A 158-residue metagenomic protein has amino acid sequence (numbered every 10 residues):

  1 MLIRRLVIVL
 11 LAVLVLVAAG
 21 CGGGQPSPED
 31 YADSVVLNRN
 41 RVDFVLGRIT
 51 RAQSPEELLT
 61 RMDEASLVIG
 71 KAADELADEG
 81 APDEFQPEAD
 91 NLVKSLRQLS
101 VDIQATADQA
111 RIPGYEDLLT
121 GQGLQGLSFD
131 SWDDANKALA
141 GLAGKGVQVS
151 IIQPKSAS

Functional and structural regions predicted by a protein language model:
M1-A19: Sec-dependent bacterial lipoprotein signal peptides
C21-L67, V149-A157: Immediate post-signal-peptide N-terminus of mature secreted/exported proteins
E29, D33, E56-L67, Q86-R97 (+1 more regions): Short, charged, amphipathic alpha-helical segments
G47, A81, Q104, D108-G123 (+2 more regions): Long, low-complexity or tandemly repetitive, helically biased scaffold regions used for multimeric assembly/adhesion
R48-R51, P55, D78, A105 (+3 more regions): Heptad-repeat coiled-coil alpha-helices
G70-R97, Q109-I112: Short, solvent-exposed, charged loop/turn and helix-capping segments that join or cap alpha-helices on peripheral
G126-S158: Extracellularly exposed regions in secreted/surface proteins, prominently low-complexity, repeat-rich
